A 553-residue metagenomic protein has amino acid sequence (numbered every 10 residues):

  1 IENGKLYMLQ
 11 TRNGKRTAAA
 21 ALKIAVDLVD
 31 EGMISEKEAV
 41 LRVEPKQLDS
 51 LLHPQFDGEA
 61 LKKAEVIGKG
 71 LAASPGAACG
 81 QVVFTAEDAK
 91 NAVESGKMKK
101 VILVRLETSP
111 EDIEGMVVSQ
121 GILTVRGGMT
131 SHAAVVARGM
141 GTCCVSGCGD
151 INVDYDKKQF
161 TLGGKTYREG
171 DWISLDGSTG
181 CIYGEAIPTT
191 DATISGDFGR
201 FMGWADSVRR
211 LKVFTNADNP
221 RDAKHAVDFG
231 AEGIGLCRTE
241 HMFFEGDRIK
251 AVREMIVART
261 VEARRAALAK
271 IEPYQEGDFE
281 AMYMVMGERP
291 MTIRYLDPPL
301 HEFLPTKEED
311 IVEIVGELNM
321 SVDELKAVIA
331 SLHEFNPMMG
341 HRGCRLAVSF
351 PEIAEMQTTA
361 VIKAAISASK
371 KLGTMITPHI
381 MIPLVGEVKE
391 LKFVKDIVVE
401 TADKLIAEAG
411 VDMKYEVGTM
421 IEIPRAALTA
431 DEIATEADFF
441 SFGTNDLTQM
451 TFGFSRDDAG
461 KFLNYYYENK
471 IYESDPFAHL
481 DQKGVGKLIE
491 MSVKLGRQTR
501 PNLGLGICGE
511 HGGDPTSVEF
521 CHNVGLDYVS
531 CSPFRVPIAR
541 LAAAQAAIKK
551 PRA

Functional and structural regions predicted by a protein language model:
I1-A89, D446: Cysteine-dependent phosphatase catalytic core of the protein tyrosine phosphatase
Y7, T11, Q55, A77-N91 (+3 more regions): Acidic, glycine-rich flexible loop/linker segments
I34-E36, T130, S321, E387: Helix N-cap / loop-to-helix initiation motif
S35-V40, V145, M291-I293, G504-L505: Acidic/polar loop patches that form or flank catalytic/metal-binding clefts of enzymes that bind anionic ligands
A39-V40, A134, A544: Short hydrophobic alpha-helical segments that form membrane-spanning helices or hydrophobic packing faces of helical
V40-L41, G149, R238, P533: Proline- and acidic/polar-enriched loop/turn elements at helix boundaries
K62-E94, D171-A186, I382-L384, D457-H479: N-terminal-biased segments
I194, W204-A553: Conserved alpha/beta-domain cores
